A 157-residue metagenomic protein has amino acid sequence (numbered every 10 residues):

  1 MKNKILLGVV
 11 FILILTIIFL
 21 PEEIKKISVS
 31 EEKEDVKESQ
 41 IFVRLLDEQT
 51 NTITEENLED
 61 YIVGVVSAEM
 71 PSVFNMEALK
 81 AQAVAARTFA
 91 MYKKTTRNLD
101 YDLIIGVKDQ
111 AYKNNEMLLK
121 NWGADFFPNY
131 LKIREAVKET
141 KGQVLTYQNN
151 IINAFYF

Functional and structural regions predicted by a protein language model:
M1-F157: Conserved, single-site charged/polar hotspot
